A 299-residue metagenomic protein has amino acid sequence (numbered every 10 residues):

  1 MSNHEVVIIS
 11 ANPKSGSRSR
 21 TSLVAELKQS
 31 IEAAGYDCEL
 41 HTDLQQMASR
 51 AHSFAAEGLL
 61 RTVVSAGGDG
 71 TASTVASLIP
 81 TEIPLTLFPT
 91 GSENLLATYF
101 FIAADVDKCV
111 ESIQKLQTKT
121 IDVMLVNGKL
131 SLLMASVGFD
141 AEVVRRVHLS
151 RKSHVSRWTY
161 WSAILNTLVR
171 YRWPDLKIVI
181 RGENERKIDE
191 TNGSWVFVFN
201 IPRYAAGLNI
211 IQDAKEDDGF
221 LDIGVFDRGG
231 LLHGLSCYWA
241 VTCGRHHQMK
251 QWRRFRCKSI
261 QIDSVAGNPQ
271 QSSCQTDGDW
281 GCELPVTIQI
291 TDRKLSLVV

Functional and structural regions predicted by a protein language model:
M1-V63, S73, E111: ATP/NTP phosphate-donor binding region
V6, K129-L130, D175-K177, W195 (+5 more regions): Structural motif
I8, A34, H41-T42, S49 (+2 more regions): Catalytic core of DAGKc-family lipid kinases
P13, A66-G68, F88-T90: Glycine-rich beta-strand-to-loop/alpha-helix junction loops that act as flexible
T71-I83: Short Gly/Thr/Asp-enriched flexible loops that form oxyanion-binding sites at enzyme active sites
S136, D140, F197-Q212, W280: Glycine-rich phosphate/pyrophosphate-binding beta-alpha loops
R151-T159, Q212-H233: Gly/Ser/Thr-rich active-site loops/lids in small-molecule metabolic enzymes that frequently grip phosphoryl groups
E183, K215, V225-V299: ATP/nucleoside-binding phosphotransfer catalytic cores, i.e., glycine-rich phosphate-binding loops
